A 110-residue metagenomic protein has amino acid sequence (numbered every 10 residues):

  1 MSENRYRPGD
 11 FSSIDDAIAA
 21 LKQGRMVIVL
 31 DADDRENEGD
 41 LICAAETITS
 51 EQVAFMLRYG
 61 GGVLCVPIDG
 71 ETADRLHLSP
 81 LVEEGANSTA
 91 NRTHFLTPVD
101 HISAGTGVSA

Functional and structural regions predicted by a protein language model:
M1-A110: Catalytic domains of riboflavin
